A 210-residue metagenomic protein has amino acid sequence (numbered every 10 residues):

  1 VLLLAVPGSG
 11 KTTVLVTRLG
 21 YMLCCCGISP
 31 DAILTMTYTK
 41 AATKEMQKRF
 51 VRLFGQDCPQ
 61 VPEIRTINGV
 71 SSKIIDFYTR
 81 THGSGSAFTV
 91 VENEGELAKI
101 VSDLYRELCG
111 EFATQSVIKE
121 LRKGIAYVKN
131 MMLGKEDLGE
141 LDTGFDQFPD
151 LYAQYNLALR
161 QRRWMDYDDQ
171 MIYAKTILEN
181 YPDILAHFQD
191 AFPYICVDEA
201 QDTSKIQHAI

Functional and structural regions predicted by a protein language model:
V1-G10, L34, E63, E96 (+1 more regions): Conserved helicase NTPase motor core
V1-S84, A186: P-loop NTPase Walker
Y21-C25, R49-L53, F77-T81, A98 (+3 more regions): Active-site catalytic microenvironments for nucleophilic, acid-base chemistry
P59-P62, R80-M165: ATP-hydrolysis module of ASCE/P-loop NTPase motor domains, specifically the Walker B Asp-Glu catalytic pair
V70, E120-G124, Y173-A174, A191: Short acidic/histidine-centered micro-motifs embedded in hydrophobic/aromatic stretches that mark compact functional
